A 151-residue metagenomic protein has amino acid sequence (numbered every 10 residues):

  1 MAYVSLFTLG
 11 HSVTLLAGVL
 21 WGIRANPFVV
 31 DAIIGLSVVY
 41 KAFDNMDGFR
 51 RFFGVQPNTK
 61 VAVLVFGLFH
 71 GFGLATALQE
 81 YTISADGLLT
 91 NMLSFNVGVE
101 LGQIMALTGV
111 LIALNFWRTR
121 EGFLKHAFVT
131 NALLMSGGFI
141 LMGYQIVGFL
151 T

Functional and structural regions predicted by a protein language model:
M1-T151: Membrane metalloprotein/metal-transporter helix-bundle signature
